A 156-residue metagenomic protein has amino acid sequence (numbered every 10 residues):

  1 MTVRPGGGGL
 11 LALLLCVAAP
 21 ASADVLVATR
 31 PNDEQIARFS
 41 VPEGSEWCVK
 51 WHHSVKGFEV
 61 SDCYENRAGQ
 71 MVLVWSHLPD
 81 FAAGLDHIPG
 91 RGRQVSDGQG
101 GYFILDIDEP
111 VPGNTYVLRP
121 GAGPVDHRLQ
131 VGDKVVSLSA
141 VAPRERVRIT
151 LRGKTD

Functional and structural regions predicted by a protein language model:
M1, N32-E34, G98: Short hydrophobic/aromatic-rich motifs at helix boundaries and adjacent loops
M1-L10: Bacterial N-terminal signal peptides that target proteins for export
A12-L14: Intrinsically disordered, low-complexity segments enriched in serine/threonine/proline/glycine and often basic
C16-A19: N-terminal signal peptide c-region/cleavage motif recognized by signal peptidases
A21-A23: Boundary at the C-terminal end of the N-terminal hydrophobic targeting segment
V25-H87: N-terminal secretory signal peptides
W47, E65, M71-V74, G84-D156: Mature, soluble, non-transmembrane domains
